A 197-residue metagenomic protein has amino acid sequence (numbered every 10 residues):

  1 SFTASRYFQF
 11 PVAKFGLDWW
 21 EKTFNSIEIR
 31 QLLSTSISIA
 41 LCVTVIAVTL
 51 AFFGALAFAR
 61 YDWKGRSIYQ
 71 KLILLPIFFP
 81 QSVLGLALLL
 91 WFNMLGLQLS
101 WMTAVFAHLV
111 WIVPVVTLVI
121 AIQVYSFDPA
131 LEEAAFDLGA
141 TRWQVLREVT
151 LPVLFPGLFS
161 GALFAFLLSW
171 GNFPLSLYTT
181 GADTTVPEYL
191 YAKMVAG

Functional and structural regions predicted by a protein language model:
S1-I27, Q31-S34, S38: N-terminal, non-cleaved signal-anchor transmembrane helix
S5-Y7, W20-E28, W170, S176-G197: Interhelical loop and adjacent transmembrane-helix boundary motif in polytopic membrane transport permeases
L17, G65-R66, S82-V113, W143 (+1 more regions): Membrane-interfacial helix termini and adjacent extracytoplasmic/periplasmic loops of multi-pass transporters
R30, S34, S38-L50, G54 (+5 more regions): Hydrophobic alpha-helical transmembrane segments of multipass integral membrane proteins, especially permease/channel
I39-A47, A55, I73, I77 (+5 more regions): Alpha-helical transmembrane segments of multi-pass integral membrane proteins
L41-I73, L86, L90, M94 (+2 more regions): Transmembrane-helix boundary motif in ABC transporter permease subunits
K64, T141-R142, L154, T185: Short coil/turn motifs that cap or connect alpha-helices
F79, L109-V110, V116-A121, F127-P129 (+1 more regions): Transmembrane alpha-helices
